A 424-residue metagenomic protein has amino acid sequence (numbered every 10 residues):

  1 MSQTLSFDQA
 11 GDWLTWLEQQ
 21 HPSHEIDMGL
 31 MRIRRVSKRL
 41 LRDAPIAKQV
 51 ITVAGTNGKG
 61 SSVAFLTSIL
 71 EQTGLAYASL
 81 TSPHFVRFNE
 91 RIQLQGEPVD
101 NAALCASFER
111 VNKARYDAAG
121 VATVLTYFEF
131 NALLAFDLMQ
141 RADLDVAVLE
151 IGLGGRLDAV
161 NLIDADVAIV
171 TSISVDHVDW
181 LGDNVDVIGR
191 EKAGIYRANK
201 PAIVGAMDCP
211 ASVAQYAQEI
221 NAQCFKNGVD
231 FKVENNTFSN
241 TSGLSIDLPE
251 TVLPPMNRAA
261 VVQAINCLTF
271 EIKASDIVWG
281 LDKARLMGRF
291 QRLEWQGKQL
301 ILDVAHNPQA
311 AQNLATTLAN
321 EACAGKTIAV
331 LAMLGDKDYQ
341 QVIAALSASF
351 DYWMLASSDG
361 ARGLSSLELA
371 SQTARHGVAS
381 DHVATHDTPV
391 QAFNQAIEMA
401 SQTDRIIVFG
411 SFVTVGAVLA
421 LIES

Functional and structural regions predicted by a protein language model:
M1-G55, S62, S68-L75, L80 (+1 more regions): Short functional linear segments
L30, K38-R39, D43-I46, Q72-I163 (+1 more regions): ATP-dependent carboxylate-amine ligase catalytic core
A47-Q49, V146, I151, D158-N161 (+4 more regions): Nucleotide phosphate-binding/pyrophosphate-handling subdomain across enzymes that bind or process nucleotide phosphates
L66, R156-D166, L419-E423: Short Gly/Thr/Asp-enriched flexible loops that form oxyanion-binding sites at enzyme active sites
T81-P83, I203-A206, Q218-E234, L248-V252 (+6 more regions): Beta-strand->loop->alpha-helix junctions that form or flank phosphate-binding loops in nucleotide-handling enzymes
A118-A119, D143-E150, A165-D247, R258-S275: Acidic, Mg2+-coordinating active-site environments of NTP-dependent enzymes
I203, M207-F225, E234-N236, Q299-L300 (+1 more regions): C-terminal helical cap/extension that packs against the catalytic core of soluble nucleotide-cofactor enzymes
S411: Active-site-proximal loop/hinge segments that shape catalytic or ion-binding/gating pockets
